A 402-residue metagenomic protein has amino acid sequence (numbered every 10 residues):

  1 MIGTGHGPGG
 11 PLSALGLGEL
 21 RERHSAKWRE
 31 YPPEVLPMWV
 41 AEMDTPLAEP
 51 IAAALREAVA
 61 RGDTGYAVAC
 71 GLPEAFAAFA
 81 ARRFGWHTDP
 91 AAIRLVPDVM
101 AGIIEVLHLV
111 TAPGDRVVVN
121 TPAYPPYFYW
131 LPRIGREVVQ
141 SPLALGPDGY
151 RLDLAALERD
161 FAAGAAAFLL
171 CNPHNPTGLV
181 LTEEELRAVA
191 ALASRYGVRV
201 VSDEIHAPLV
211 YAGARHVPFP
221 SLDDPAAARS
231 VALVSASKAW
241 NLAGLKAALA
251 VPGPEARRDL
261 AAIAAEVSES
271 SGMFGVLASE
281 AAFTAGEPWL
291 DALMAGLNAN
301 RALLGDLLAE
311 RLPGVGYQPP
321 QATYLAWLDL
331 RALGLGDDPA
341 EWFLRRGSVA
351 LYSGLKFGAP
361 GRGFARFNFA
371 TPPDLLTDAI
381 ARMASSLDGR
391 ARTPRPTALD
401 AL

Functional and structural regions predicted by a protein language model:
I2-D98, E105, T284-A285, D400-L402: N-terminal small-domain helix-loop-helix segment of the aminotransferase-like
D63-A191, P208-L209, H216-P225, V231 (+1 more regions): Conserved core of the PLP fold type I
A78, A226, W342-L351, F357-L402: PLP-dependent enzyme catalytic core of the Aspartate aminotransferase-like
V119, Q140, V200-S202, L351-S353: Hydrophobic residues in well-ordered beta-strands that form the structural core
I134, R195-Y196, A226, G347: Helix C-cap/helix->beta junction micro-motif
D224, A228-N298, D306-L307, L387: Conserved core segment of the aminotransferase class I/II
E280, L297-G305, Y317-L330: Conserved glycine-rich beta-strand-loop-beta hairpin in the small C-terminal domain of fold type I
